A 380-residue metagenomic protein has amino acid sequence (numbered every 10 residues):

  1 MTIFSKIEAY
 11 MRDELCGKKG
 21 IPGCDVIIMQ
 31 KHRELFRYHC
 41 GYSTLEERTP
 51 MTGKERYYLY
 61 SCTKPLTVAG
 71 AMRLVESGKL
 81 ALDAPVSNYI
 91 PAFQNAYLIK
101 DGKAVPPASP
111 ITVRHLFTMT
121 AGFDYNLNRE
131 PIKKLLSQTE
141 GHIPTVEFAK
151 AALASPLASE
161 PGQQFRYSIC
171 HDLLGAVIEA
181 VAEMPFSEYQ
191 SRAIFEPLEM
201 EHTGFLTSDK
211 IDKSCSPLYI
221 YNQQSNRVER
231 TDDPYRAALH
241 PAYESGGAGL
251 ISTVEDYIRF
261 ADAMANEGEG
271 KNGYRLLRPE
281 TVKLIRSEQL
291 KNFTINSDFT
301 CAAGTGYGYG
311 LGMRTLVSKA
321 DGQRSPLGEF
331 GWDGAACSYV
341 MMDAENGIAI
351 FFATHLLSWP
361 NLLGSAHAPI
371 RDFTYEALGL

Functional and structural regions predicted by a protein language model:
T2-L59, K79, N95-D101, H367-A368 (+1 more regions): Short, conserved catalytic-motif segment at the N-terminal edge
I3, I7, L59, T63 (+6 more regions): Hydrophobic (often cysteine-bearing) scaffold residues that line and stabilize catalytic clefts of nucleotide/cofactor
E8-M11, H32, Y58-V86, N95 (+3 more regions): Active-site SXXK
G41-S43, Y235, L356: A generic structural motif
Q94-R324: Short, surface-exposed loop or secondary-structure junction motifs that flank catalytic or metal-binding residues
G312, L327, G334-M342: Short glycine-rich, acidic/polar surface loops and turns
V340-M341, G347-L356: Short, well-ordered beta-strand elements
L356-L380: Generic C-terminus detector
